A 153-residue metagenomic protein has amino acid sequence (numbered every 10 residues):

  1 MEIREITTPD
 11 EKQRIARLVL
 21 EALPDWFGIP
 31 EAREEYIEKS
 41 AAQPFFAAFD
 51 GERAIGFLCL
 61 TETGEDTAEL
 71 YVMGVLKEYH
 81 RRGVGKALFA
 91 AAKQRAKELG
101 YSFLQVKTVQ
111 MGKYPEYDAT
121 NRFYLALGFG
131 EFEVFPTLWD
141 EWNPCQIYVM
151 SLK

Functional and structural regions predicted by a protein language model:
M1-E31: Short amphipathic alpha-helix that is part of the acyltransferase structural core
Q43, N143-I147: Short hydrophobic/aromatic beta-strand or adjacent loop that forms the aromatic wall/cage of a ligand/substrate-binding
A47, R53-T61, E69-G74: Conserved beta-strand in the GNAT
D66-K77, Q105-K107: Conserved acetyl-CoA binding element of GNAT-fold acetyltransferases
L76-R82, G112: Active-site acidic-Proline motif in GNAT/NAT acetyltransferases
R81-Q94, E98: Conserved acetyl-CoA-binding loop-helix of GNAT-fold acetyltransferases
A96-P115: Conserved GNAT acetyl-CoA-binding A-motif
M111-V134: Conserved active-site alpha-helix within GNAT-family acetyltransferase domains
